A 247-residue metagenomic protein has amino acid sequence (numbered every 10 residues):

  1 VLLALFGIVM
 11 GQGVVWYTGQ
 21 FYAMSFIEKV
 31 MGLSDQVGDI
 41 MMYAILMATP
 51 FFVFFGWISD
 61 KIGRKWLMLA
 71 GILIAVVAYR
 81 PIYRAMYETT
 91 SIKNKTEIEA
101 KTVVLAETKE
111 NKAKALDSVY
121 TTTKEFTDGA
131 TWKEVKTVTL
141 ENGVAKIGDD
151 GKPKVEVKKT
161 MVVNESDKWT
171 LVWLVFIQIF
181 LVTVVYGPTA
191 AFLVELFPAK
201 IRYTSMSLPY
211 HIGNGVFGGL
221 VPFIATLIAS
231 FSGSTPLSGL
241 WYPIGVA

Functional and structural regions predicted by a protein language model:
L2-T49, I82-M86, N111-V138, Y186 (+3 more regions): Extracytoplasmic gate region of multi-pass secondary transporters
V30-L46, E165-W173, L237-W241: Loop-to-transmembrane helix entry
S34-D35, R64-K65, A199, G233-P236: Membrane-helix interface/capping residues of multi-pass secondary transporters
I40-W57, G71, A75-Y79: Transmembrane alpha-helices of Major Facilitator/SLC transporters
D60-I72, S205: Cytoplasmic membrane-interface "Motif A"-like loop-to-helix N-cap segments of 12-TM Major Facilitator Superfamily
Y83-W173: Low-complexity, proline/glycine-enriched hydrophobic segments characteristic of transmembrane helices
N111, K154-D167, A225-G245: A membrane-interface helix-boundary motif in multi-pass transporters
L193-R202: Paired intracellular helix-loop junctions of major facilitator superfamily
